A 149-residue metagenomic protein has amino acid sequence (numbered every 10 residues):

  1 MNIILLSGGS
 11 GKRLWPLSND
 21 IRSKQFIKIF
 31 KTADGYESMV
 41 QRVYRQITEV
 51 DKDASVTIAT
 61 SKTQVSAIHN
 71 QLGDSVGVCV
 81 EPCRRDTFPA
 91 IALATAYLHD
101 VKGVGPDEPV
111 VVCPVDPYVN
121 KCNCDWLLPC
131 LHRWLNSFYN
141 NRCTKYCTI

Functional and structural regions predicted by a protein language model:
N2-L5, W15-D20, K28-P114, Y118-N120 (+1 more regions): Conserved N-terminal catalytic core of the sugar/cofactor nucleotidyltransferase
G11: N-terminal beta1-alpha1 ligand-phosphate binding loop
K121-I149: Conserved core of the sugar-phosphate nucleotidyltransferase
